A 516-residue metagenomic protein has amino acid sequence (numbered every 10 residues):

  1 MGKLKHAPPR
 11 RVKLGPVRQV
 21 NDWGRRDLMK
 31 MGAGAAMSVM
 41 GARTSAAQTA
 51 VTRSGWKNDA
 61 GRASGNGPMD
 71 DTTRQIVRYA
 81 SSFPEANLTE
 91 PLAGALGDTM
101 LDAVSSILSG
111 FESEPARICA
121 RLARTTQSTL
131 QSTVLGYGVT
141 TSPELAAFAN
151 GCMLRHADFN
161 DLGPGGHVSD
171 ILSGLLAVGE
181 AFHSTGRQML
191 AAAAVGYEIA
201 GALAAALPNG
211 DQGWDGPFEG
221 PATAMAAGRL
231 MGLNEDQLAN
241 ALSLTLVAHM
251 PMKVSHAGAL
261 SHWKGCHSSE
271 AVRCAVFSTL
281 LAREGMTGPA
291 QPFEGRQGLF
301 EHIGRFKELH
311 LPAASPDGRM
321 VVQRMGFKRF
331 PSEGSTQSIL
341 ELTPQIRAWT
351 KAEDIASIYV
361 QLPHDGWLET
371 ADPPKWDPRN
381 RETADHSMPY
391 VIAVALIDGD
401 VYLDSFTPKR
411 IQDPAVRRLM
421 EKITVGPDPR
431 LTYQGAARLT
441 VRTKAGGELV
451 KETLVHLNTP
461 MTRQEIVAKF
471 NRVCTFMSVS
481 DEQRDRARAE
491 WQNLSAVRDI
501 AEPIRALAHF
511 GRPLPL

Functional and structural regions predicted by a protein language model:
R11-P164, L260-R273, L280-L516: Terminal-appendage/accessory-domain detector
P84, H156-N160, V178-F182, A200-L207 (+4 more regions): Structural motif corresponding to the C-terminal cap of alpha-helices
G110, L175-A181, A224-M231, S278-A282 (+2 more regions): Well-ordered alpha-helical scaffold segments within catalytic/enzyme domains
D158-G201: Hydrophobic alpha-helical hairpins/lids featuring a short glycine-rich hinge
V168-L176, P217-A226, V272-F277, T336-L340: Well-ordered alpha-helical segments within folded domains of soluble proteins
R187-A271: Glycine-rich, mobile lid/loop segments that gate access to catalytic sites or pores
